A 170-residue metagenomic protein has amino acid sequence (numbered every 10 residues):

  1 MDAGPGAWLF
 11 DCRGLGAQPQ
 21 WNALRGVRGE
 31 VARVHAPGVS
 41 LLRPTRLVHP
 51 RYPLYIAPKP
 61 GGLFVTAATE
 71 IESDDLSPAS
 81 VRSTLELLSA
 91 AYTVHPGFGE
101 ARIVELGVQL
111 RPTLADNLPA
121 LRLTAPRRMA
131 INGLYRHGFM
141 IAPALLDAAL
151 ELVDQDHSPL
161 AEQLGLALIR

Functional and structural regions predicted by a protein language model:
M1: A conserved beta-strand/loop element that lines the FAD pocket in flavoprotein oxidoreductases
P5-L15, L146: Short hydrophobic core segments
A7-L9, F64, M129: Generic beta-sheet signal
C12-A125: Active-site substrate-recognition segment that forms the wall of the catalytic cavity or substrate channel
A101-R170: C-terminal catalytic lobe of FAD-dependent flavoproteins
